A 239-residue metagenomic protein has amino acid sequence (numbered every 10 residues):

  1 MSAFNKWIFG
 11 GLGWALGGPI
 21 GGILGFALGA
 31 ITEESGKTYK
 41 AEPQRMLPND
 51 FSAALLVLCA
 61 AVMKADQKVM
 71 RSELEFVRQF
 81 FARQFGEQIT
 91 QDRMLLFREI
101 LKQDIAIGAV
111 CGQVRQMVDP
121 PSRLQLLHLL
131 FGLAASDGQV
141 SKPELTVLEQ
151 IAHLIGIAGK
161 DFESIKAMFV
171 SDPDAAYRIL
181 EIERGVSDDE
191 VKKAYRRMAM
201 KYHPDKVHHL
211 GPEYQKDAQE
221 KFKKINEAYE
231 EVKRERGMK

Functional and structural regions predicted by a protein language model:
M1-K64, K68-K239: Small-residue-enriched hydrophobic alpha-helices in membranes
